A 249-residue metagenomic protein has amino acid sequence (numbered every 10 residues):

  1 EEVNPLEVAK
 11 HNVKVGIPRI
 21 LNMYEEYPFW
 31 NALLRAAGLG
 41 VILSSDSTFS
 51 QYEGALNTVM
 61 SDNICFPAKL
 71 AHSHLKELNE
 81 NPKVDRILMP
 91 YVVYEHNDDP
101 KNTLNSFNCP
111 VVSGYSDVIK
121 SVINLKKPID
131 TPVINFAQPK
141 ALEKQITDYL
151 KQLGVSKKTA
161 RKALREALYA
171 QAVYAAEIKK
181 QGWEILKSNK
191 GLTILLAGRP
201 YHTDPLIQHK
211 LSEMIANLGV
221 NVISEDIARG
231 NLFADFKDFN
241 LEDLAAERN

Functional and structural regions predicted by a protein language model:
E1-N249: An N-terminal assembly and electron-transfer interface module characteristic of large anaerobic redox and radical
